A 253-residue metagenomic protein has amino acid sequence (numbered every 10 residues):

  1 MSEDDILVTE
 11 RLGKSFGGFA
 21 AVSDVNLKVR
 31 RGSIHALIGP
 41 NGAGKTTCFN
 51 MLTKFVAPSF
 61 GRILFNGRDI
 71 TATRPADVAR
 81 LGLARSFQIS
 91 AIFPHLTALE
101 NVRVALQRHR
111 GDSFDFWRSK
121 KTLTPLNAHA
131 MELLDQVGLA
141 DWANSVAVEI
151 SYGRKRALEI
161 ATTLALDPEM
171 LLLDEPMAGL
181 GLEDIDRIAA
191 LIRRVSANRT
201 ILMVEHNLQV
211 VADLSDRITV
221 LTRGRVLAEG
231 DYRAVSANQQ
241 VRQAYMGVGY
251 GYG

Functional and structural regions predicted by a protein language model:
S2-G253: Glycine-rich phosphate-binding loops of nucleotide-dependent enzymes
